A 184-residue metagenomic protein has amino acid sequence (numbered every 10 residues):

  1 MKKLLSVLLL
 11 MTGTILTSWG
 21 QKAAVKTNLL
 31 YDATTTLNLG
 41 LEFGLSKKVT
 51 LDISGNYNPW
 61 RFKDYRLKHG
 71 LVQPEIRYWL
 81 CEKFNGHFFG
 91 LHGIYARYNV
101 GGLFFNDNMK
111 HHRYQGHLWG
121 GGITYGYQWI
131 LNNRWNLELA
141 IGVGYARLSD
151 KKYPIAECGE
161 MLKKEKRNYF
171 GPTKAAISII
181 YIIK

Functional and structural regions predicted by a protein language model:
M1-A24, I179, I183: Bacterial Sec-dependent N-terminal signal peptides
Q21-A23, A33-L37, K68-V72, N85 (+2 more regions): Residues that define the transmembrane beta-barrel architecture of outer-membrane proteins
A23, K48-L51, F84, N133-L137: Repeated loop/turn-to-beta-strand initiation elements of outer-membrane beta-barrel proteins
V25-T27, L41, I53-G55, P74 (+4 more regions): Membrane-embedded beta-strand positions of outer-membrane beta-barrel proteins
L29-A33, G55-R61, G93-N99, V143-S149 (+1 more regions): Transmembrane beta-strands of outer-membrane beta-barrel pores
Y31, F43, Y78-L80, Y127-W129 (+1 more regions): Residue-level signature of outer-membrane beta-barrel architecture
N56-Y65, R97-H117, L148-N168: Flexible, solvent-exposed loop segments that connect beta-strands
Y78-W79, Y169-K184: Outer-membrane beta-barrel "beta-signal"
